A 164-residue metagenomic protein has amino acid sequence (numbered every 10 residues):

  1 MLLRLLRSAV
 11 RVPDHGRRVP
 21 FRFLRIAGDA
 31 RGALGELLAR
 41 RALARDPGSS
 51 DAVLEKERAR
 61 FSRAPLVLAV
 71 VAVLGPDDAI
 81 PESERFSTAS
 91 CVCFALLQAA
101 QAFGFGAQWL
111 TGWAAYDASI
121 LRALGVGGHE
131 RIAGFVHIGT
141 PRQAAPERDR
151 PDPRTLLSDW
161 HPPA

Functional and structural regions predicted by a protein language model:
M1-R63, A164: N-terminal amphipathic, basic helical "cap/leader" segment at the start of enzyme domains
A9, L68, L74-A123: Small-aliphatic-rich amphipathic alpha-helix that forms the alpha element of a beta-alpha
L43, S62-G75: Acidic-glycine-rich active-site phosphate/pyrophosphate-binding loop
A64-L66, F103, I132-G134: Generic beta-strand structural signal
I120-A133: Short, electropositive alpha-helical surface patch
I132-A164: C-terminal helix-cap and adjacent tail motif
